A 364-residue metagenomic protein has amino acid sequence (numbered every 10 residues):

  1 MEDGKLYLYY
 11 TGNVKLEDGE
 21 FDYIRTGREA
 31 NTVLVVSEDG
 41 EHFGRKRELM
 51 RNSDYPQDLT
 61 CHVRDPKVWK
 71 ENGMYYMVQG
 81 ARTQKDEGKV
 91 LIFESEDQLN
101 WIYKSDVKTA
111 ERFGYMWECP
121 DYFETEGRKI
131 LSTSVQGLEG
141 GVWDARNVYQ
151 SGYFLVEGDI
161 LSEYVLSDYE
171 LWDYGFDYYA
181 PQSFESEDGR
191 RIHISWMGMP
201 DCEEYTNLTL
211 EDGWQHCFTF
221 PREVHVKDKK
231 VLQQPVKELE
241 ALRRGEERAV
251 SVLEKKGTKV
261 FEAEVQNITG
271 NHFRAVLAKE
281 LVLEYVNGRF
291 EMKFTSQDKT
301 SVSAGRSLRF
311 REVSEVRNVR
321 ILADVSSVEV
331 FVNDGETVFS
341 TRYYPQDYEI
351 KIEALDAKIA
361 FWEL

Functional and structural regions predicted by a protein language model:
M1-D65, K70-F113, E126-Y174, M197-E247 (+2 more regions): Beta-rich carbohydrate-recognition and catalytic domains
C61-K67, E118-D121, Y179-Q182: Beta-propeller and closely related beta-sheet repeat lectin domains
R64-D65, N72, D121, E284 (+1 more regions): Poly-acidic low-complexity segments
Y149-L364: Beta-rich accessory regions
